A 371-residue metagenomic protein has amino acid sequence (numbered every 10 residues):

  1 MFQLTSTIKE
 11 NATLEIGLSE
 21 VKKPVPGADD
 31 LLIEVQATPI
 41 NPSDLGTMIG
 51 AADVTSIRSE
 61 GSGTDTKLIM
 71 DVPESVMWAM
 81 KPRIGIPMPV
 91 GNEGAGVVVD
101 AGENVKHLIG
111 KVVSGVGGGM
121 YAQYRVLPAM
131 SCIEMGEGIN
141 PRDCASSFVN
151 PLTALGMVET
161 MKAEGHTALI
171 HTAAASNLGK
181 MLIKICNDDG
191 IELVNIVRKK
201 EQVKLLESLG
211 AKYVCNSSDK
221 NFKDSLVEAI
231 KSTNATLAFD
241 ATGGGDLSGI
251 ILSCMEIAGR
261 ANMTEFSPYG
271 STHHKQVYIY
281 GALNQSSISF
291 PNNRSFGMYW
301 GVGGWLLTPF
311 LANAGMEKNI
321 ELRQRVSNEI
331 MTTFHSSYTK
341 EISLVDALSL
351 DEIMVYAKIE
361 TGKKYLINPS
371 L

Functional and structural regions predicted by a protein language model:
M1-V90, L366-L371: Short N-terminal strand-loop motif that marks the start of NAD(P)H/FAD-dependent oxidoreductase cofactor-binding domains
V76-G117: A glycine-/small-residue-rich N-terminal strand-loop-strand element that serves as the cofactor-binding glycine loop
G117-M130: A structural motif shared across PLP-dependent enzymes of the aminotransferase-like
D143-C144: C-terminal boundary of histidine-terminating zinc-finger modules
S147-K220: Mid-domain Rossmann-like dinucleotide-binding core that forms the NAD(H)/NADP(H) cofactor-binding site
D188-E265: Adenosine-nucleotide cofactor-binding segment
K223-V227, K231, G281-E341: C-terminal substrate-binding/catalytic core of Rossmann-like NAD(P)-dependent dehydrogenases/reductases
L252, A258-N262, T308-L371: C-terminal hydrophobic helical "lid"/dimerization subdomain of Rossmann-like NAD(P)H-dependent oxidoreductases
